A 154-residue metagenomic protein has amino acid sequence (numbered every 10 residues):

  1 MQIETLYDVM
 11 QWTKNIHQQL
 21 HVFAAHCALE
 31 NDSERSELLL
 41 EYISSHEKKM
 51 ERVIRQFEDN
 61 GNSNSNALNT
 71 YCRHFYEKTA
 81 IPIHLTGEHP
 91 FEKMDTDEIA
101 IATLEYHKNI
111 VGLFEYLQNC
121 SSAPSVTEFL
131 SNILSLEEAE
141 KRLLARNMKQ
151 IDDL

Functional and structural regions predicted by a protein language model:
M1-N31, T96-C120: Alpha-helical bundle segments that constitute or directly flank the non-heme di-iron/ferroxidase center
M1-Y7, H84-D97, K149-L154: Membrane-interacting alpha-helical segments
M10-A24, L40-I54, E58, H107-I110 (+1 more regions): Alpha-helical transition-metal enzyme core signature, strongest for iron centers
D32-E34, A123-P124: Short loop-to-helix capping motifs
E34-R35, N60-L68, I151-L154: Short alpha-helical linear motifs
I54, E58-G61, S65, Q118 (+1 more regions): Leucine-rich amphipathic alpha-helices with coiled-coil/heptad-repeat character
N60-M94: Carboxylate-rich helix-loop segments that flank metal/cofactor sites and access channels in metalloenzymes
Y106, I110-Q150, L154: Preference for long, well-ordered alpha-helical segments
